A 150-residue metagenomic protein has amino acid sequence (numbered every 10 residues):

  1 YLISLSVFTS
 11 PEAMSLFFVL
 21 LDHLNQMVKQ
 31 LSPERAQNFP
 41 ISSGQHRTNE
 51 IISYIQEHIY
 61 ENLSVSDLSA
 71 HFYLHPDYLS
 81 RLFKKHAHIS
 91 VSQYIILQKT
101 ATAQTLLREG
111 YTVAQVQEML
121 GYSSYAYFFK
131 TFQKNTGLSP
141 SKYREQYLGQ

Functional and structural regions predicted by a protein language model:
I3-A13, D22-S53, E57, S66-F72 (+2 more regions): Short, Lys/Arg-enriched, Trp-marked, Pro/Gly-tolerant hinge/linker segments that flank
S53, E57, N62, S66 (+2 more regions): Terminal helix-turn-helix DNA-binding modules in bacterial transcription factors
H75-P76, S123-S124: Short coil turns linking two alpha-helices in DNA-binding domains
Y78-L79, F83, Y127-F128, F132: Short hydrophobic/aromatic patch on the recognition helix
K130-Q150: …primarily DNA-binding HTH/wHTH and HhH modules…
